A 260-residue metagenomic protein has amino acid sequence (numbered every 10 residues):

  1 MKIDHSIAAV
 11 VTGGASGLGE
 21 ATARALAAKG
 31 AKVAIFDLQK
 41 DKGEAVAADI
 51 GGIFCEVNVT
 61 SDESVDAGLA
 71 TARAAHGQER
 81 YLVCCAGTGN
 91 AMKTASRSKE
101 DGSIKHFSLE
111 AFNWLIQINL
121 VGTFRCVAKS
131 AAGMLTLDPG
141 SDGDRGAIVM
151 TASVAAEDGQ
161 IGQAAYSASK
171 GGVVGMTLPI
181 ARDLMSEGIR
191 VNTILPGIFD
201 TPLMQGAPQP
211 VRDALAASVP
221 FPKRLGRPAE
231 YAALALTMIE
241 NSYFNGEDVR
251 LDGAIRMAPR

Functional and structural regions predicted by a protein language model:
K2-V33: Canonical Rossmann dinucleotide-binding motif of NAD(H)/NADP(H)-dependent dehydrogenases/reductases, specifically
T88-N113, A132, T136-D142, G162-A165 (+1 more regions): Conserved mid-core segment of classical short-chain dehydrogenase/reductases
D101-R125, V149, V173: Catalytic Tyr-X3-Lys loop
V127, S169, T177: Active-site helix of classical SDR
A132, A181-D183: Alpha-helical segment proximal to the catalytic Tyr-Lys
S153: Residue(s) in the substrate-gating loop at a strand-loop-helix junction that position the organic substrate next
M185, R190, N245-E247: Short, small/polar-rich loop/turn modules that mediate ligand/substrate recognition or access, typified
R227-L251, R256: C-terminal substrate-recognition "lid" of short-chain dehydrogenase/reductases
